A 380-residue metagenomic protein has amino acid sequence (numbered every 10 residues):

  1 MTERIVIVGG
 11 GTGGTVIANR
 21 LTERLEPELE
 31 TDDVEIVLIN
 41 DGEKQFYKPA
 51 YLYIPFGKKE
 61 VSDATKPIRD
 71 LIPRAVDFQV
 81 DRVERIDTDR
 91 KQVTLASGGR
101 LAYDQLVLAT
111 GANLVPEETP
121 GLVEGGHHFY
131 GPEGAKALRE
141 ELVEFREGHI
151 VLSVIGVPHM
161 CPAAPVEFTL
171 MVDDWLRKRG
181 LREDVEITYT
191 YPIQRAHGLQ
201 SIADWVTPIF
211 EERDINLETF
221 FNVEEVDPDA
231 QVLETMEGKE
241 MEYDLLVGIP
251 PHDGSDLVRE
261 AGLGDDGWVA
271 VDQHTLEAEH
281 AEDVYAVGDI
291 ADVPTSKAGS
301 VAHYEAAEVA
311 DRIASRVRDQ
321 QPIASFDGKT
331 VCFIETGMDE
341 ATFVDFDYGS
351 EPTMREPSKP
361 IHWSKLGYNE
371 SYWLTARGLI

Functional and structural regions predicted by a protein language model:
T2-D77, G156-Q200: Beta1-alpha1 glycine-rich phosphate/pyrophosphate-binding loop at the start of Rossmann-like nucleotide-binding domains
T2-I5, V76-E167, M171-G180, V247: FAD-binding core/adjacent interface of flavoenzyme oxidoreductases
G10, S97, T110-G111, E237 (+2 more regions): Glycine-rich, N-terminal phosphate-binding loop of Rossmann-like dinucleotide-binding domains
A18, D174, A302-G328: Internal hydrophobic alpha-helix adjacent to the cofactor/substrate pocket in enzyme cavities
D33-V37, V76-I86, V93, L101 (+2 more regions): A Rossmann-like FAD-binding core segment of flavoenzymes
G121-R146, A230, E240-A307, D311-S315: FAD-site-proximal beta/loop scaffold in flavoenzymes
A196, D229, S325-T342: Flavin (FAD/FMN) cofactor-binding core of flavoprotein oxidoreductases
E340-I380: C-terminal auxiliary extensions adjacent to catalytic cores
